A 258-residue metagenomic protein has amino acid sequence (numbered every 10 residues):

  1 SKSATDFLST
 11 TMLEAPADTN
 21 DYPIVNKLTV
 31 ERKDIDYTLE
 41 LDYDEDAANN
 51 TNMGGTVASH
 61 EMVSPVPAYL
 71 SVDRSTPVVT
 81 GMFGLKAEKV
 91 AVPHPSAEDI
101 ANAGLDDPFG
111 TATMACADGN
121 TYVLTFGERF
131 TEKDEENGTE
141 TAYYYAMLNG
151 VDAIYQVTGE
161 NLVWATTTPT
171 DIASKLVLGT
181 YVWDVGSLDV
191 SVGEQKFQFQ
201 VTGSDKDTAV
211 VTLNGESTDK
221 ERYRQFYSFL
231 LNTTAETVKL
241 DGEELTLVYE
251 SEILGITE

Functional and structural regions predicted by a protein language model:
S1-E258: Soluble, acidic/polar mature domains that operate outside membranes
